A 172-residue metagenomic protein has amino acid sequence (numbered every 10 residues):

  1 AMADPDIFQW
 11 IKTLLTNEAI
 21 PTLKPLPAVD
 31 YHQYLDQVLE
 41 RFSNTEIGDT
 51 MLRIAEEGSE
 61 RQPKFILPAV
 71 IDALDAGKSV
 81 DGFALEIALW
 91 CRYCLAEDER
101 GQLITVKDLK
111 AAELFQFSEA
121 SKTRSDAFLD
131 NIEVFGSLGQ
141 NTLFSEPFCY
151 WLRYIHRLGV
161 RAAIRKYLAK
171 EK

Functional and structural regions predicted by a protein language model:
A1-K172: Non-transmembrane, aqueous-exposed alpha-helical and coiled segments at domain scale
